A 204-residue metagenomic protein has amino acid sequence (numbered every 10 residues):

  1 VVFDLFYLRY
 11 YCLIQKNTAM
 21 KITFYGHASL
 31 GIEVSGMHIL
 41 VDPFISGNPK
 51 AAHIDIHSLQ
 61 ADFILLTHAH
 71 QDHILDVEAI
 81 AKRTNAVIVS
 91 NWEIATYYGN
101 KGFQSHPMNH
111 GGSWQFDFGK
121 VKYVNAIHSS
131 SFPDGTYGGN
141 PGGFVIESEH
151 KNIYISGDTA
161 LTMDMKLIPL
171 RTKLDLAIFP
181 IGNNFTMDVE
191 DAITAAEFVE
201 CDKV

Functional and structural regions predicted by a protein language model:
D4-H38, I45-N48, Q115, K122: Zn-dependent metallo-beta-lactamase
T23-F24, V41-D42, V87-N91, S105-P107: Short, hydrophobic beta-strand segments that form beta-sheet elements in well-ordered domains
G31-H70, L75-A79, S129-D134, T159-R171: Pre-active-site segment of Zn-dependent metallo-hydrolases
V41-D42, D62-A69, V89-W92, Y154-G157 (+2 more regions): Active-site neighborhood of phospho(di)ester-bond hydrolases with catalytic His/Asp-centered motifs
A61, N85-A86, L174, C201: Local beta-strand N-terminus motif with an aromatic residue
K82-V87, K151-I153: Short active-site oxyanion
S90-K151: Metallo-beta-lactamase
M163-V204: Cap/insert and terminal regions of metallo-dependent hydrolase folds
